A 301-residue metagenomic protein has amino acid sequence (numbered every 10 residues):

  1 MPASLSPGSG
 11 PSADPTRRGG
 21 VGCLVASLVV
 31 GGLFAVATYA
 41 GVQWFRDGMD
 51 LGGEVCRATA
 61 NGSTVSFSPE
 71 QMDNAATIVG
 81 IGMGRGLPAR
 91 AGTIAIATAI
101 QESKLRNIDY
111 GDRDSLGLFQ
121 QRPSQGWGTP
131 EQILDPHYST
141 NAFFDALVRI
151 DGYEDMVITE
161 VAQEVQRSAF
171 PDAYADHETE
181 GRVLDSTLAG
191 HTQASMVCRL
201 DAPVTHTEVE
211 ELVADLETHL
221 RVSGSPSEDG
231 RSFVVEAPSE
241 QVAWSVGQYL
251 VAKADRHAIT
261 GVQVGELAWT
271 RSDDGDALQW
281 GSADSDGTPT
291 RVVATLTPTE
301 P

Functional and structural regions predicted by a protein language model:
P2-G80, Q193-A194: N-terminal export signals and maturation junctions of secreted/periplasmic proteins
A3, H206-P301: Non-catalytic terminal regions of proteins
V55-S66, K104-V157, E164-A169: Peptidoglycan-targeting cell-wall enzymes and recognition modules
F67-Q71, A75, L87-A91, G111 (+6 more regions): Solvent-exposed, acidic/flexible segments
M72-V79, G92-A95, L118, H137-F144 (+4 more regions): Extracytoplasmic/secreted envelope proteins and their assembly/folding machinery, especially bacterial periplasmic
V79, A89-K104, V165-Q166: Short, functionally critical alpha-helical segments immediately adjacent to catalytic or ligand/cofactor-binding
G82-G84, D109: N-terminal carbohydrate-binding/catalytic regions of secreted carbohydrate-active enzymes
T140-E208, S227-V234, Q263-W269, V292-P301: Catalytic and binding regions of secreted/periplasmic enzymes and modules that target cell-wall glycans
